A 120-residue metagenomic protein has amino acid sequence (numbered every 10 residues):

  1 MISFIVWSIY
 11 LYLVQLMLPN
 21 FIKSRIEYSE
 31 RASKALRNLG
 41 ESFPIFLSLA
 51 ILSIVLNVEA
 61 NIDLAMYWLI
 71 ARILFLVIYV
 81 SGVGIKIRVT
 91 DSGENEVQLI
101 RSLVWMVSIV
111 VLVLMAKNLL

Functional and structural regions predicted by a protein language model:
M1-R25: N-terminal signal-anchor transmembrane alpha helix
M1-V6, A50-A65, V111-L120: Helix-coil boundary and interhelical linker segments in multi-pass alpha-helical membrane proteins
F4-L11, L64-A71, R101-V111: Hydrophobic alpha-helical transmembrane segments of polytopic
L11-P19, I45, F75, L112: Alpha-helical transmembrane segments of multipass membrane proteins
Y28, A32-A35, L56-D63, V89-L99: Juxtamembrane loop-transmembrane helix junctions in multi-pass integral membrane proteins, especially the extracellular
R37-L52: Core segments of transmembrane alpha-helices that mediate helix-helix packing or line hydrophobic substrate/ligand
L47, S53-G84: Mid-chain, well-packed structural core segment of small domains
L74-V110: Interfacial loop-to-transmembrane junctions
